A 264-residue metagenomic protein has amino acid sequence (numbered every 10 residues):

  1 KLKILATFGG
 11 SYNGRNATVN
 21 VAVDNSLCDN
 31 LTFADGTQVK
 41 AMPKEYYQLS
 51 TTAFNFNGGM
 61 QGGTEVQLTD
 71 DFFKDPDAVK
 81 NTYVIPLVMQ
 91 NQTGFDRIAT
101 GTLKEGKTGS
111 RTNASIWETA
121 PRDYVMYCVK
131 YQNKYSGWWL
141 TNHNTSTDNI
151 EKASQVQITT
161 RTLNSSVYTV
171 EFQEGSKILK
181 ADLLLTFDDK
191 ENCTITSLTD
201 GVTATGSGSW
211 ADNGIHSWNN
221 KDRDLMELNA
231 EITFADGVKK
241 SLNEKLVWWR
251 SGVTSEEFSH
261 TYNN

Functional and structural regions predicted by a protein language model:
K1-T51, G63-E65, D70-P86, Q90-N264: Intrinsically disordered, low-complexity regulatory regions in eukaryotic proteins
F54-G58: Short, contiguous acidic and Ser/Thr-rich linear segments
